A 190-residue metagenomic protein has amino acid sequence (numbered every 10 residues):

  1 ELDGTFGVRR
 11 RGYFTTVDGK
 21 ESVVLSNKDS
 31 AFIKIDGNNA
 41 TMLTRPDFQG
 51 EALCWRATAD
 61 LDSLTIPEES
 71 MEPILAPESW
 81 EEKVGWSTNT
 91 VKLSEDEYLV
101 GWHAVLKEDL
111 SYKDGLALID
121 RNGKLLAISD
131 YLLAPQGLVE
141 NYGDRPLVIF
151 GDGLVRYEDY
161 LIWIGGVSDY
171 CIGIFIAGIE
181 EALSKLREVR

Functional and structural regions predicted by a protein language model:
E1-E82, K92-D144, G165-R190: Beta-rich carbohydrate-recognition and catalytic domains
S30-F32, T88-T90, D152-L154: Hydrophobic core register within WD40 beta-propeller blades
L133, V155-R156: Well-ordered alpha/beta subsegment
L147-V148: Membrane-interface transmembrane-helix boundary segments in multi-pass integral membrane proteins
R156-E158, V167: A generic beta-sheet turn/junction motif
